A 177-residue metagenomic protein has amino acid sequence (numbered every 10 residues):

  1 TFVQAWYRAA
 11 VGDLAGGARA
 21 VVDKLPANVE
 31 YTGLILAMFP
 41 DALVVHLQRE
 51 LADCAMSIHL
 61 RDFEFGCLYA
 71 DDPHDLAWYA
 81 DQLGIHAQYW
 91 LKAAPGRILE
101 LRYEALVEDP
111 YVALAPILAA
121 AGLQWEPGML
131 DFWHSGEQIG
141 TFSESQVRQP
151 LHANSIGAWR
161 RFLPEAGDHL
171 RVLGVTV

Functional and structural regions predicted by a protein language model:
T1-R19, I58-E100, E108-V177: PAPS-dependent sulfotransferases, especially Golgi type II membrane carbohydrate sulfotransferases
G12, V29, F39-L43: Acidic, glycine-rich loop-and-beta core segments that form the ion-binding/anion-interacting portion of active sites
V21-D23, L43-Q48, E100-Y103: Structured core elements
D23-E30: Adenylate-forming
P26, A105-D109: Acidic, metal-coordinating catalytic cores used for nucleic-acid/nucleotide bond scission and strand-transfer chemistry
E30-G33, M56, Y111: Short N-terminal helix/helix-N-cap motif within the alpha/beta-hydrolase-1
T32-I35, A105: Short gly/Ser/Thr-rich phosphate-binding loop of adenylate-forming enzymes
I35-H59: Conserved phosphate-donor/acceptor-positioning beta-strand/loop module used by diverse small-molecule
